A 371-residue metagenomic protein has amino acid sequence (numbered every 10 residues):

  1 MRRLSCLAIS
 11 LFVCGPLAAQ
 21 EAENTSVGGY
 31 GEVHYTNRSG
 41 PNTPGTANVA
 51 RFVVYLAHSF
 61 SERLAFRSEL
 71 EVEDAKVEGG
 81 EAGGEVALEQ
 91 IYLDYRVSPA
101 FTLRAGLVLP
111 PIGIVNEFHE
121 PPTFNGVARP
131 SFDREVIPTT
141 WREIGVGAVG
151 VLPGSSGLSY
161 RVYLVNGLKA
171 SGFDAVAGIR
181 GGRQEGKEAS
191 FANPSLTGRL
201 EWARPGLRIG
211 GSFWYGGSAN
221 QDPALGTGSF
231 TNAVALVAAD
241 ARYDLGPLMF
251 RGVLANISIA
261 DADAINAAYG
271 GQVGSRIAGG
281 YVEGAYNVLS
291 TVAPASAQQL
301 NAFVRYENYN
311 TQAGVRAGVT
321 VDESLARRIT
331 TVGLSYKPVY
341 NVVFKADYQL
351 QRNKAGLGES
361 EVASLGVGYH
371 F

Functional and structural regions predicted by a protein language model:
M1-L4, G154: Positively charged n-region of N-terminal signal peptides that target proteins for export
C6-P16: Bacterial N-terminal signal peptides
E21-A170, A192-T197, E201-I209, Y281-V292 (+2 more regions): Outer membrane beta-barrel
A22-E23, S39-N42, G80, I91-R96 (+4 more regions): Outer-membrane beta-barrel pore domains
F132-E135, Q184-K187, T227-G228: Short, P/G- and charge-enriched loop/turn segments at secondary-structure junctions
T139, K187-P194, S229-A233: Active-site glycine- and acidic-residue-rich loops that bind and position anionic ligands or nucleotide-like cofactors
S159-R161, S171-V176, S212, Q221-A224: A short secondary-structure junction signal
G178-D222: Loop-centered beta-sheet repeat module
